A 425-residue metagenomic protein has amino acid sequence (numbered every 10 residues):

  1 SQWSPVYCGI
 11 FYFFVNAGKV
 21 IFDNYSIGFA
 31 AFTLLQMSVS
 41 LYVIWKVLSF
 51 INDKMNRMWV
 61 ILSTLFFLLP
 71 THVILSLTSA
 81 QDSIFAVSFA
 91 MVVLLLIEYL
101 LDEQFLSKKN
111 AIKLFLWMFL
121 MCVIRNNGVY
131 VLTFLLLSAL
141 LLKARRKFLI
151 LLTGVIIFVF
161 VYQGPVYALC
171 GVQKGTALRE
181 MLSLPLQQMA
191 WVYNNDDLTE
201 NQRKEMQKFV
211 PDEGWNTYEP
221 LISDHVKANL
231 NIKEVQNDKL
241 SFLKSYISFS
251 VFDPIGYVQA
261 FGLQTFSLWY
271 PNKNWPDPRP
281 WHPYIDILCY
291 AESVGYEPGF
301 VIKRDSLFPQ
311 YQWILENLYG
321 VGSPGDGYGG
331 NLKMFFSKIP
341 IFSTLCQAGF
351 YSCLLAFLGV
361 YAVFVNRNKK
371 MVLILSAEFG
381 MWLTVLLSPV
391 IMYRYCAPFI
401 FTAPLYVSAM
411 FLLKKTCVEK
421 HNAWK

Functional and structural regions predicted by a protein language model:
S1-F14, G18, F22-I27, P398: Extracytoplasmic catalytic/substrate-binding loops of multi-pass membrane glycan-assembly enzymes
I27-A31, Q264-I374: Membrane-interface anchor segments at the N-terminal boundary of transmembrane helices in multi-pass membrane enzymes
A31-K54, M91: Transmembrane-helix motifs of polytopic, lipid-linked glycan transferases
I44-L68, A86-V87, V372-L373: Transmembrane-helix signature of polytopic, membrane-embedded enzymes that assemble or transfer cell-envelope glycans
L77-F85, I124: Short acidic/glycine- and proline-prone juxtamembrane loop motifs at membrane-interface regions of multi-pass membrane
F85-D102, K113-M118, L135-L136, T402-Y406: Specific aromatic-rich, kink-prone transmembrane helix
N110-R125, L136-L137, G154-Y162: Membrane-interface alpha helices of multi-pass inner-membrane proteins
V172-L318: Membrane-proximal stem/loop segments at transmembrane-domain junctions that anchor or position
